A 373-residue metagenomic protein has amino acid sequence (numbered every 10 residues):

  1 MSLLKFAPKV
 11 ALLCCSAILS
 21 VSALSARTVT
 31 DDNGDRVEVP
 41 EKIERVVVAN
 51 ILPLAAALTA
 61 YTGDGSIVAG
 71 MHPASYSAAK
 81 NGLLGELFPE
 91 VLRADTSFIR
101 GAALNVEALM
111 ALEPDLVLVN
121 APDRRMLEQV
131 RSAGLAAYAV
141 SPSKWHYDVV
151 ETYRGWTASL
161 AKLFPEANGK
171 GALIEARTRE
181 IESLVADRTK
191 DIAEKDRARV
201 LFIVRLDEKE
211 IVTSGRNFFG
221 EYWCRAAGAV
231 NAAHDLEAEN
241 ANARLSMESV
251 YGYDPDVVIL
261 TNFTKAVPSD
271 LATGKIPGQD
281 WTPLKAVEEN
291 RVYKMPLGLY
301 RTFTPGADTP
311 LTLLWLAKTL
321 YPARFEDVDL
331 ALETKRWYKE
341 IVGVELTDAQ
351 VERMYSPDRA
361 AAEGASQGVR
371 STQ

Functional and structural regions predicted by a protein language model:
K9-S20: Bacterial N-terminal signal peptides
V21-S25: Sec/Tat signal peptide C-region and signal peptidase I cleavage site
D32, R93-V106, E237-M247: Short helix-initiation/N-cap motifs at beta->coil->alpha
R36, M126-K209, A233-H234, V287-E288 (+2 more regions): Extracytoplasmic substrate-binding proteins
V47-A49, A69-H72, L116-N120, A137-V140 (+5 more regions): Structural recognition of the beta-strand scaffold that forms the well-ordered cores of secreted hydrolase catalytic
V48-A111, L116, A232: A short, structured surface patch at a secondary-structure boundary
I99-G101, V106-P122, S246-F263: Proline-aspartate-enriched helix->loop->beta-strand connector
S214-N242: Alpha-helical, coiled-coil/dimerization segments enriched in small aliphatic residues
